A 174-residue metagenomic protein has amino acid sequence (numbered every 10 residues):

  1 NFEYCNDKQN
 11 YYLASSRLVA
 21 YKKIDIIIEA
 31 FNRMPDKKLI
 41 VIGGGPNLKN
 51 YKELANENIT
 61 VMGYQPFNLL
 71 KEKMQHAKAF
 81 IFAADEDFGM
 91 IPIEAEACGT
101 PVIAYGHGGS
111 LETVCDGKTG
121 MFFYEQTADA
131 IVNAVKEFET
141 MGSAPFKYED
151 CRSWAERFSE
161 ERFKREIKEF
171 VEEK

Functional and structural regions predicted by a protein language model:
F2-K22, I26-M34, L39-I42: Conserved donor-binding/catalytic core segment of Leloir-type glycosyltransferases
K49-K71: Nucleotide-activated donor-binding/catalytic signature segment of Leloir-type glycosyltransferases, i.e., the conserved
G63, D116-G117, M121-A128, E137-S143: Conserved acidic donor-binding segment of nucleotide-sugar-dependent glycosyltransferases
E72-A77, A95, I167: Short alpha-helical donor nucleotide-sugar binding micro-motif in glycosyltransferases
Q75-D87, T100: Acidic donor-binding loop of glycosyltransferase active sites
G89-I93, S110: Short glycine/serine-rich donor-binding loops of glycosyltransferases
P101-A104, V114: Short hydrophobic beta-strand element within catalytic cores of glycosyltransferases and related nucleotide-activated
Q126-D129, S143-K174: A charged, aromatic-enriched C-terminal amphipathic alpha-helix characteristic of glycosyltransferases across folds
